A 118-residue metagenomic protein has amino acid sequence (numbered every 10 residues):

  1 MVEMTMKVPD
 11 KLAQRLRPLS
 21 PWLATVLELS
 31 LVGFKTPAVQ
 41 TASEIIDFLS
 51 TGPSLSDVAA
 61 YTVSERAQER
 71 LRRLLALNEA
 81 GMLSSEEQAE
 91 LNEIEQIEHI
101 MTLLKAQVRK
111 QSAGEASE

Functional and structural regions predicted by a protein language model:
M1-M82, E86, A106-E118: Small, basic N-terminal interaction modules of short regulatory proteins
L77, I94-I97: Residues within well-ordered alpha-helical secondary structure of globular protein domains
E87-E95: Short, charged, amphipathic alpha-helical segments
Q96-Q107: Short arginine-rich
